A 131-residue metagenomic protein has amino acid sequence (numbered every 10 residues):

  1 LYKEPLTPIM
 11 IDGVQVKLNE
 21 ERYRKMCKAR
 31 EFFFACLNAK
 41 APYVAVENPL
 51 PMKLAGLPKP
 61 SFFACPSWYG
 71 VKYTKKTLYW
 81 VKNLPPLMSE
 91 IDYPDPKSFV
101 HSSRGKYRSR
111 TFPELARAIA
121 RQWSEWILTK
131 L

Functional and structural regions predicted by a protein language model:
L1-L131: Conserved active-site and SAM-binding loop architecture of S-adenosyl-L-methionine-dependent nucleic-acid
